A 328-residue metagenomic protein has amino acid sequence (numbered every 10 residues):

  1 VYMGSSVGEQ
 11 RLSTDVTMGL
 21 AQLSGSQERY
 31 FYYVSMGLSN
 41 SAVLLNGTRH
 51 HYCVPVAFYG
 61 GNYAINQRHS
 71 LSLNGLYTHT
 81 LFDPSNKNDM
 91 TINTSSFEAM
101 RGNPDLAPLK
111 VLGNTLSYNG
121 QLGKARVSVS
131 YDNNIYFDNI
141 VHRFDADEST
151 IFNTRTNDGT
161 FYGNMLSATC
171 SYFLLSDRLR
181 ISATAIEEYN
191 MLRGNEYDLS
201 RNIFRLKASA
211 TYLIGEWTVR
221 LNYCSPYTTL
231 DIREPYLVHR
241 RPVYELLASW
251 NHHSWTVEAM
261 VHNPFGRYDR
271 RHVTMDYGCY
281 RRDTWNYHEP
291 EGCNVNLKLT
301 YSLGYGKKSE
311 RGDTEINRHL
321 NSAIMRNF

Functional and structural regions predicted by a protein language model:
V1-F328: Exposed, low-structure sequence patches enriched in small/polar residues
